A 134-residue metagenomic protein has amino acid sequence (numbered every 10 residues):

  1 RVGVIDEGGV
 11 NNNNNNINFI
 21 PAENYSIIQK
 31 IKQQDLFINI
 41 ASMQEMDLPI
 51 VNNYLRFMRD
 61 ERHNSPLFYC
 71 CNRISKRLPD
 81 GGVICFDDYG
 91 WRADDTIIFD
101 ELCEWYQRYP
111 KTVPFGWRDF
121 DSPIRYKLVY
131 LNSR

Functional and structural regions predicted by a protein language model:
R1-I31: S-adenosyl-L-methionine
S26-I27, E45-D47, K76-P79: Flexible loop/turn segments at secondary-structure boundaries
I31-K32, F57-N64: Short, conserved loop/helix-junction motifs that constitute active-site signature segments in enzyme catalytic cores
F37-I38: A conserved beta-strand element that flanks and buttresses the S-adenosyl-L-methionine
S42: Hydrophobic adenine-recognition pocket in adenosine-nucleotide-binding enzymes
E45-M58: A short, conserved alpha-helix within the catalytic core of class I
R62-L78, I84: Conserved beta-strand signature within the Rossmann-like core of class I S-adenosyl-L-methionine
D88-R134: Rossmann-like AdoMet/SAM-dependent catalytic core
